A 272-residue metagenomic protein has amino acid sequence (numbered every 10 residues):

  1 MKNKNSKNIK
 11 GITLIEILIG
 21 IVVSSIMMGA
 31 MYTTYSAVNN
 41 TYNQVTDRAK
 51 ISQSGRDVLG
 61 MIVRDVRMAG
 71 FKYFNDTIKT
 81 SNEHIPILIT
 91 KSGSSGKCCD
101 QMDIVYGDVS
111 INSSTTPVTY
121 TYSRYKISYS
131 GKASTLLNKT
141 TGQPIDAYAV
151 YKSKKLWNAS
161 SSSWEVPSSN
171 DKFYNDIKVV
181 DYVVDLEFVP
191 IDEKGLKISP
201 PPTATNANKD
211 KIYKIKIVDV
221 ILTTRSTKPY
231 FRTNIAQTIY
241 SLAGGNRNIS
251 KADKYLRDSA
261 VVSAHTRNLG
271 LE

Functional and structural regions predicted by a protein language model:
M1-I9, T90, N138: Generic cytosolic/nucleocytoplasmic N-terminal low-complexity/intrinsically disordered segments
K2, N8-Y73, L271: Aliphatic-rich helix starts adjacent to a transmembrane/signal segment
N3-S6, G55, Y106-D108, E187-D192 (+1 more regions): Short, flexible loop/turn elements at secondary-structure junctions
I12-I15, M102, Y148, K216-V218 (+1 more regions): Residue-level detector of short, conserved catalytic/binding motifs and their immediate flanks
I17, R48, S52, F173 (+2 more regions): Short, charged/polar micro-motifs that form catalytic or ligand-binding hotspots
Q44, V66-C98, P200, N234-I235: Short, glycine/small-hydrophobic-rich surface segments
S81-K194, V261: Surface-exposed loop/linker segments characteristic of extracytoplasmic
S95, N175-E272: Short linear sequence signals and composition-biased patches located at protein termini or domain-edge surfaces
